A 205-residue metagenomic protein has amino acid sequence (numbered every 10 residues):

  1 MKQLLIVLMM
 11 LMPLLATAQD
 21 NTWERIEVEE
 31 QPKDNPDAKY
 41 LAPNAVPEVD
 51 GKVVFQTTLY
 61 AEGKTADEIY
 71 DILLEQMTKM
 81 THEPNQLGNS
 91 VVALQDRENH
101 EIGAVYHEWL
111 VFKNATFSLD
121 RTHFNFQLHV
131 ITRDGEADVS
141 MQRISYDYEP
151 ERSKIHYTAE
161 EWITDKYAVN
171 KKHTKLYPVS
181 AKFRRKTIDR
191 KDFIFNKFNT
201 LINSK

Functional and structural regions predicted by a protein language model:
M1-W23: Bacterial Sec-dependent N-terminal signal peptides
Q19-K205: Ser/Thr-rich, low-complexity intrinsically disordered terminal regions
